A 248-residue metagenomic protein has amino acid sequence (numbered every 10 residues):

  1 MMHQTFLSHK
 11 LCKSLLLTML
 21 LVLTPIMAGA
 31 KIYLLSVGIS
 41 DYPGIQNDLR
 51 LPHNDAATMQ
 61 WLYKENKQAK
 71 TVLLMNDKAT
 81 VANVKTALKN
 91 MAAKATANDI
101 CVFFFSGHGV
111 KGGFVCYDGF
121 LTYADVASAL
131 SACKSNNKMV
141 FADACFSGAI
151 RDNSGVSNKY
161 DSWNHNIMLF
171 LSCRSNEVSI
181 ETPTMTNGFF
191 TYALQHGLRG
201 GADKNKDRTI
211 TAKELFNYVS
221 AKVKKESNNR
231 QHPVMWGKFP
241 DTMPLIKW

Functional and structural regions predicted by a protein language model:
M2-L7, K13-L17, I26-W248: Cysteine endopeptidase catalytic domains of the caspase/legumain-like
L21-V22: Hydrophobic alpha-helical transmembrane segments of integral membrane proteins, especially lipid-exposed positions
